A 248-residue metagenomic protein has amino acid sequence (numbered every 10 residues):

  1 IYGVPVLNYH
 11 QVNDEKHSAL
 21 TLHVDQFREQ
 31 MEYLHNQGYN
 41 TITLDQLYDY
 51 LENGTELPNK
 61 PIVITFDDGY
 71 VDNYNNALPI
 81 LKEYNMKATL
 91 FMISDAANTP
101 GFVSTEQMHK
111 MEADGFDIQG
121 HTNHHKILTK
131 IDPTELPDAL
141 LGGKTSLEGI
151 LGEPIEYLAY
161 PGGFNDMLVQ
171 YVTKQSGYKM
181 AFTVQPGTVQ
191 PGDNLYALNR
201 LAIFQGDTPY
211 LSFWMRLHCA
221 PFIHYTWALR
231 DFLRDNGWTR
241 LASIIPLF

Functional and structural regions predicted by a protein language model:
I1-T65, V71-D72, K126, K130-F248: C-terminal active-site subregion of NodB/CE4 polysaccharide deacetylases
Y74-S94: A short alpha/beta connector and helix-capping loop motif
L78-N85, V103-G120, K174: Acidic (Asp/Glu)-rich catalytic clusters
T89, G115, L241-A242: Low-complexity, intrinsically disordered short peptide segments enriched in small/polar/basic residues
T89, Q119, E156-Y157: A structural signal for isolated positions on well-ordered beta-strands in alpha/beta enzyme cores
F91, H121, A181-T183: Short beta-strand and adjacent tight-turn residues that come in two discontinuous sequence segments and form the edges
N98: FAD/FMN-dependent oxidoreductases across multiple families
G101-M108, T134-L140: Charged helix-capping and loop-helix junction motifs
